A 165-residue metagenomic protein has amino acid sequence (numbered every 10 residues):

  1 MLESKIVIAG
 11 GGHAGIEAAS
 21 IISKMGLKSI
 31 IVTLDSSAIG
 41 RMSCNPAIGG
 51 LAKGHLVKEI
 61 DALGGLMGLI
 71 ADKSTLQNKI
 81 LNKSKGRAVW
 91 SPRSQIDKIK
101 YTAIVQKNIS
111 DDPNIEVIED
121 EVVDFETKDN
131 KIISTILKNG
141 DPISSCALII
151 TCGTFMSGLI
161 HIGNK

Functional and structural regions predicted by a protein language model:
L2-A14: Beta1/beta-strand and adjacent pyrophosphate-binding region of the FAD-binding site in flavoprotein oxidoreductases
L2-S4, K138-A147: Core beta-strand elements of the Rossmann-like FAD/NAD(P) dinucleotide-binding domain in flavoenzyme oxidoreductases
E3, A19-I22, I132: Conserved phosphate-binding elements of NTP-dependent enzyme cores
S4-I6, N78, N130: Residue-level marker of intrinsically disordered, low-complexity segments enriched for small/polar residues
A9, S144, I150-T151: Redox-cofactor binding/interface segments in oxidoreductases and associated redox assembly factors
A18-D124, N139, T151-K165: Conserved N-terminal/central alpha/beta ligand/cofactor-binding core
E126-P142: Conserved beta-strand-loop-beta-strand element in the redox core of flavoprotein oxidoreductases
